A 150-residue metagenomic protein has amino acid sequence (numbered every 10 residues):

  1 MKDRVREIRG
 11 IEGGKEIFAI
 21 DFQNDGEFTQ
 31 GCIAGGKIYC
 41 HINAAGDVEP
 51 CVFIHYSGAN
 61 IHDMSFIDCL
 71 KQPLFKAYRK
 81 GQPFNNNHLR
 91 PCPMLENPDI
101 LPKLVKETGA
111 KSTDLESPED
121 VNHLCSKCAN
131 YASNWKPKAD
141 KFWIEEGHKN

Functional and structural regions predicted by a protein language model:
M1-G35, N43-A45, E49, F53-M64: Radical SAM enzyme [4Fe-4S]-AdoMet core and its adjacent flexible, acidic and glycine-rich loops/tails across
G36-K37, A45, N86-L89: A structure-centric signal for secondary-structure junctions around beta-strands
F53-N150: Flexible mid-to-C-terminal extensions adjoining Fe-S/redox cofactors in radical SAM and related proteins
